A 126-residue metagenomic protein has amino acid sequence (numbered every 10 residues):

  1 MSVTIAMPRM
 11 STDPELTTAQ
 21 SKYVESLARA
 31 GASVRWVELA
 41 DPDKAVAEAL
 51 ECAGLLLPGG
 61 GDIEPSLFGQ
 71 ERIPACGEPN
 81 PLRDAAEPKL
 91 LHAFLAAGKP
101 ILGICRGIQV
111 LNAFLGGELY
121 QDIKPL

Functional and structural regions predicted by a protein language model:
M1-G103, N112-Y120, K124-L126: N-terminal beta1-alpha1 cap of cysteine-dependent amidohydrolase-like domains
R106: Conserved H-loop
Q109: Conserved Rossmann-like nucleotide-cofactor binding loop
